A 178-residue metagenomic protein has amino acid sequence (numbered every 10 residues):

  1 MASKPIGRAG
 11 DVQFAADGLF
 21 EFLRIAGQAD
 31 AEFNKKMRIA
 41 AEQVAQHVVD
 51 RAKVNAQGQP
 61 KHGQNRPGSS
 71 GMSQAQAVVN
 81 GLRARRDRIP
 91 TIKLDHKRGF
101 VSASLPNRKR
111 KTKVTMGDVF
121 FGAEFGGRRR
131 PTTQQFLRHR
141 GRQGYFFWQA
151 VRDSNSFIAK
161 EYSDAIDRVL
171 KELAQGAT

Functional and structural regions predicted by a protein language model:
A2-P5, R24-L137, L173-T178: Short, low-complexity, charged/polar segments at coil/turn and helix-coil boundaries
D11-L19: Small-xxx-small helix-packing motif
Q135-S154: Short helix/strand-capping connector loops at secondary-structure junctions
A150-T178: C-terminal or internal capping secondary-structure element at the end of a domain, subdomain, or sheet
